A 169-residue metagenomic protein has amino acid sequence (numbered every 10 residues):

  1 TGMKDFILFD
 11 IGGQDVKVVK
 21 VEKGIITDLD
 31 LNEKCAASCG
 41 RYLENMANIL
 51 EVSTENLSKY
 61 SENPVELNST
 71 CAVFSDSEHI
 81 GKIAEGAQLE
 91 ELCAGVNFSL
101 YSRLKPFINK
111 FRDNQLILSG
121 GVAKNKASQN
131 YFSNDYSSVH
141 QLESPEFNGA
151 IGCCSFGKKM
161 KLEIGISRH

Functional and structural regions predicted by a protein language model:
T1-F9, K17-G24, K105, G152-K159: Conserved phosphate-binding catalytic cores of ATP/NTP-utilizing and phosphoryl-transfer enzymes
D5-I11, D28, E51-K59, I83 (+1 more regions): A polyampholytic, Gly/Pro-enriched intrinsically disordered region
F9-G13, L31-S38, G95-F98, H140-A150: Active-site nucleophile and cofactor-binding loops and adjacent substrate-binding regions of central metabolic enzymes
D10-D15, G120-V122: A short acidic Gly-Thr/Ser loop motif
K23-N63, N68-C71, S155: Glycine-rich phosphate-binding loop plus the immediately following alpha-helix
G40-E44, L142-H169: Glycine-rich phosphate-binding/hydrolytic loop that grips phosphoryl groups
A72-R112, E146: Adenine-nucleotide phosphate-binding core of ATP-dependent small-molecule kinases
I108-D135, E146-G149: Glycine-rich phosphate-binding loops at beta-strand->alpha-helix junctions
